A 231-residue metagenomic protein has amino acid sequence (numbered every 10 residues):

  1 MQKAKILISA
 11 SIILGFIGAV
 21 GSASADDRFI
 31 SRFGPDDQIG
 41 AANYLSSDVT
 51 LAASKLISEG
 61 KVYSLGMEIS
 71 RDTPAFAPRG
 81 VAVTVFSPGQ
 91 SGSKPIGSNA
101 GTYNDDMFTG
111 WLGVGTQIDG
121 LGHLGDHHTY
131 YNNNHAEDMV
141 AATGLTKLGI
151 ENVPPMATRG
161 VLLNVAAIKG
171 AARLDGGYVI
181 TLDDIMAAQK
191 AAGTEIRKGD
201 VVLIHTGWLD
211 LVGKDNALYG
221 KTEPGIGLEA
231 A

Functional and structural regions predicted by a protein language model:
M1-A10: Bacterial N-terminal signal peptides that target proteins for export
A4, A19, A23-S24: Bacterial Sec-dependent N-terminal signal peptides
A4, L14, G213-N216: Short amphipathic alpha-helical leader/targeting segments
S9-A19: Bacterial N-terminal signal peptides
S24-A231: Active-/binding-site microenvironments in catalytic and ligand-binding cores
